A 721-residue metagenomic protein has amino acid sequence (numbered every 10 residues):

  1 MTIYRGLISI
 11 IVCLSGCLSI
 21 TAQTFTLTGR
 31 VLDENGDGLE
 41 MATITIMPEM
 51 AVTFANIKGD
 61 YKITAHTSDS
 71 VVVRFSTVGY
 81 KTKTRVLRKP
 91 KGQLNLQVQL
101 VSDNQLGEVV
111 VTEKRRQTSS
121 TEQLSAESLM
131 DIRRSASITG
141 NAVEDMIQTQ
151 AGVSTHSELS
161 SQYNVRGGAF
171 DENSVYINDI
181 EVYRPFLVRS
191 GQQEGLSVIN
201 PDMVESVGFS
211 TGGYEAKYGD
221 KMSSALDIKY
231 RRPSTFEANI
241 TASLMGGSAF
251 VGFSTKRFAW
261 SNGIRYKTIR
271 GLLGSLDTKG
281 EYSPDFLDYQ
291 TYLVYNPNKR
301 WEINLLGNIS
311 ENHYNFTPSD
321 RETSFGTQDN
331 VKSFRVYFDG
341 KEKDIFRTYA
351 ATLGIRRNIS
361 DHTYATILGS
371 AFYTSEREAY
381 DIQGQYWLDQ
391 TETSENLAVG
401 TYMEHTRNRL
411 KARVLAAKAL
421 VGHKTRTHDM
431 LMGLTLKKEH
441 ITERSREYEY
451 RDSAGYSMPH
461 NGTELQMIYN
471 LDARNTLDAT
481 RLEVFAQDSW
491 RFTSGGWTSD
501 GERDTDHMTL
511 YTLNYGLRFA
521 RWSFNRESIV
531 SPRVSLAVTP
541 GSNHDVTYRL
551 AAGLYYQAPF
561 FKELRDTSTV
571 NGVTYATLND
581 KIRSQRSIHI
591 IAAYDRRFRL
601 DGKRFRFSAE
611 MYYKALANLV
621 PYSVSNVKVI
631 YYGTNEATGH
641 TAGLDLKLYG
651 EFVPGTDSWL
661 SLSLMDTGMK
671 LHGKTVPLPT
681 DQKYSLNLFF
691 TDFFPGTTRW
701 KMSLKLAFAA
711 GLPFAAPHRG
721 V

Functional and structural regions predicted by a protein language model:
L32-N35, A42-M47, R74-K81, P90-A136 (+3 more regions): Short, acidic, small-residue-rich periplasmic hinge/interaction motif at the N-terminus of Gram-negative outer-membrane
M50-D60: Short, acidic Ser/Thr/Gly-rich low-complexity loop/linker segments typical of extracellular and cell-surface proteins
Y61-K62, R134, E181-F209: Short acidic/polar hinge/loop motifs at secondary-structure boundaries that mediate gating or recognition
L96-V98, S197-E237: A beta-strand signature from Gram-negative outer-membrane beta-barrel systems, especially the internal plug domain
E144-E181: Extracytoplasmic beta-strand/coil segments of soluble accessory domains associated with Gram-negative outer-membrane
N296-N312, K341-N525, S608-M611, W659: Face-selective signature of the C-terminal outer-membrane beta-barrel domain
T366-S370, K581-N635, H640: Membrane-embedded beta-barrel scaffold of Gram-negative outer-membrane proteins
R491-S494, Y612-A615, Y632-A715: Gram-negative outer-membrane beta-barrel transporters
